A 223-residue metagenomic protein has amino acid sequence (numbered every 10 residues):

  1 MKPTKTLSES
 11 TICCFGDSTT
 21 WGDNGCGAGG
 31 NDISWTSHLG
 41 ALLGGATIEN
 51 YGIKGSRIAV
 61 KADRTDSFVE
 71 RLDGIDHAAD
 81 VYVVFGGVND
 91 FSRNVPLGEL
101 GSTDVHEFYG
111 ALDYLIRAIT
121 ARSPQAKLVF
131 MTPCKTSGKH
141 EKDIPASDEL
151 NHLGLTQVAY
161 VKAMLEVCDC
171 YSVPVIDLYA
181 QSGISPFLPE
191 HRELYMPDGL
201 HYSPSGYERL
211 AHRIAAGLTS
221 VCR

Functional and structural regions predicted by a protein language model:
K2: Catalytic phosphate/metal-binding cores of nucleic-acid and nucleotide-processing enzymes, i.e., regions that mediate
T6-C13, T19-G110: Conserved SGNH/GDSL esterase-like catalytic core that processes O-acyl groups on lipids and polysaccharides
F15-G16, M131: Short hydrophobic segments within beta-strands
G16-D17, S203: Conserved G/P- and acidic residue-centered "switch" motifs that form tight phosphate/ATP-binding loops in soluble
F68-R223: Alpha-helical cap/lid subdomain in secreted, periplasmic, or secretory-pathway luminal O-acyl-processing enzymes
